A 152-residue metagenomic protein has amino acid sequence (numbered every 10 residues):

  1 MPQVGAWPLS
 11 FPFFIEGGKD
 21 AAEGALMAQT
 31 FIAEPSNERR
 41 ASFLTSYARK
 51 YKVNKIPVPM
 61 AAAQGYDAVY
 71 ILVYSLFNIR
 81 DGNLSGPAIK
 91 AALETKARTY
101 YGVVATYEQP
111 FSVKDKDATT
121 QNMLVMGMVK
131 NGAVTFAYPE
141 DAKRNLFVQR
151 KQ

Functional and structural regions predicted by a protein language model:
M1-Q152: Extracytosolic ligand-binding ectodomains
